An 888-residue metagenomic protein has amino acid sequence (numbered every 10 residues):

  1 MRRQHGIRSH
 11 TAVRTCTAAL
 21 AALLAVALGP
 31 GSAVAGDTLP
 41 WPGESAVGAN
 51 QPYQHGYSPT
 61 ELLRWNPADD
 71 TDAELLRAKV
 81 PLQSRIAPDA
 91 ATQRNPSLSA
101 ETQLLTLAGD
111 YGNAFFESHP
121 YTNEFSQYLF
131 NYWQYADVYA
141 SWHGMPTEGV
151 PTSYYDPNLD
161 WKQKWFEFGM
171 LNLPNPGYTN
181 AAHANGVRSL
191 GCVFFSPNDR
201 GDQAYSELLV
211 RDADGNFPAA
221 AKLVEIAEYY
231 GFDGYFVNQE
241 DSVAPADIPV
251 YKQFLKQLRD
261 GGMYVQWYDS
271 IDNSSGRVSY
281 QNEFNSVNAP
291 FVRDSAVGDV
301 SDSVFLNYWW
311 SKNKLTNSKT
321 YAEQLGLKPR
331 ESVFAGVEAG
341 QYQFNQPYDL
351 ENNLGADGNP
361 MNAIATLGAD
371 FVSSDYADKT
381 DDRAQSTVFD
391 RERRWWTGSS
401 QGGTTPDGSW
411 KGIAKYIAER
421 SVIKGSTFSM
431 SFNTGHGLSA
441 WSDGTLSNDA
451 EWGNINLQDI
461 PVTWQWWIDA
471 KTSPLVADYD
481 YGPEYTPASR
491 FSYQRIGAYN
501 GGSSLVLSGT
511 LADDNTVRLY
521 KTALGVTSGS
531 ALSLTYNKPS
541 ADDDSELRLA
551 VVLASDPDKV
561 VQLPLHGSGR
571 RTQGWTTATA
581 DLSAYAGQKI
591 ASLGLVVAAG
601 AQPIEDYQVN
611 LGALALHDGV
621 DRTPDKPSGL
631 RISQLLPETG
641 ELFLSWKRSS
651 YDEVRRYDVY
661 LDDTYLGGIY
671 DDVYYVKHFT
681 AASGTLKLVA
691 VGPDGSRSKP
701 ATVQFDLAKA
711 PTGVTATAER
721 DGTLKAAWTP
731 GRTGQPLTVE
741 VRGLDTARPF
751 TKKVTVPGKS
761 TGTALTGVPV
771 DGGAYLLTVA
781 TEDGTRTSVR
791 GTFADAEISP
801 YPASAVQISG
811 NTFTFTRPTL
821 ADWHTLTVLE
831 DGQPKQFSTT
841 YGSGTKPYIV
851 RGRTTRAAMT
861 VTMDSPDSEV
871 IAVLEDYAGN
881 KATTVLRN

Functional and structural regions predicted by a protein language model:
G36-W133, M263-Y264: N-terminal module-boundary/linker segments of secreted carbohydrate-active enzymes
L39-T71, V333-P487: Substrate-binding cleft of secreted/luminal carbohydrate-active enzymes
S97-N317: Chitinase-like catalytic core of GlcNAc-active glycosidases
P487-T516: Short carbohydrate-recognition loop motifs
N515-L549, T576-A580, L593, L614: Extra-cytoplasmic beta-strand recognition segments
P557-K589: Extracellular carbohydrate recognition and processing domains and analogous Trp-centered ligand-binding platforms
G640-Y651, G722-T733, N811-L820: Conserved aromatic anchor
Y675-K699, L765-G791, M863-K881: Beta-strand-rich modules
